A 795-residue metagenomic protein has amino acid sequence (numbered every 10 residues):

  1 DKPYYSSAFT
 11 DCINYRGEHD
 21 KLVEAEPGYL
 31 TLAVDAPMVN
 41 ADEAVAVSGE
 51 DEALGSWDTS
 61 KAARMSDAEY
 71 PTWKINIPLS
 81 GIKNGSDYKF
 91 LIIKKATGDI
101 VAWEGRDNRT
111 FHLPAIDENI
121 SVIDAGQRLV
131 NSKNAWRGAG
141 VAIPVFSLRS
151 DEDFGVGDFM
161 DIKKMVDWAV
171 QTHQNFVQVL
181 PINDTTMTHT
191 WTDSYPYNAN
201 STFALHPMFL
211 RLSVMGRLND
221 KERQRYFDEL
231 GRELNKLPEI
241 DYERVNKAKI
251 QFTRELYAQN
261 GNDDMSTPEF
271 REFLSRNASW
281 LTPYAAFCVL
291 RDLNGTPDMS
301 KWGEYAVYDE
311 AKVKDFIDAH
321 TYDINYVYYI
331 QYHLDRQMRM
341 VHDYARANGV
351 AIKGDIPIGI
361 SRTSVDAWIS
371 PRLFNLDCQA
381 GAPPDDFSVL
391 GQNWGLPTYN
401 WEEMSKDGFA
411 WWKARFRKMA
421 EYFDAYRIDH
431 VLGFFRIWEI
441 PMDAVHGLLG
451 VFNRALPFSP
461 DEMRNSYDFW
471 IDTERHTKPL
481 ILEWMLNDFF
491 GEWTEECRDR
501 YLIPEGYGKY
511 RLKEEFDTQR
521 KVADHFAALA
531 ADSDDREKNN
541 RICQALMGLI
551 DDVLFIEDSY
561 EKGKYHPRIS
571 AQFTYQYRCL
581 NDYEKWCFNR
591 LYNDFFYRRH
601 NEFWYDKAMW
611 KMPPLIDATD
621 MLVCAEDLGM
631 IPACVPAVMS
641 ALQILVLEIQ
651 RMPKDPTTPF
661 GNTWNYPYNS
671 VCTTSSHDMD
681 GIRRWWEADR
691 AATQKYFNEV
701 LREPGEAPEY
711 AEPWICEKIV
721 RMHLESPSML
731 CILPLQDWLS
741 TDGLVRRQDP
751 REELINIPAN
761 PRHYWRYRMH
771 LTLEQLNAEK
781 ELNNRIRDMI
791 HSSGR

Functional and structural regions predicted by a protein language model:
D1, A36-G85, I93-I116, F154: Aromatic-rich carbohydrate-binding modules that target alpha-glucans
D1-A25, T31, P78, T110-R795: Catalytic cores of glycan-processing enzymes that make or break glycosidic bonds
Y29-P37: Calponin-homology-like cytoskeleton-binding modules and closely related N-terminal microtubule-contacting segments
